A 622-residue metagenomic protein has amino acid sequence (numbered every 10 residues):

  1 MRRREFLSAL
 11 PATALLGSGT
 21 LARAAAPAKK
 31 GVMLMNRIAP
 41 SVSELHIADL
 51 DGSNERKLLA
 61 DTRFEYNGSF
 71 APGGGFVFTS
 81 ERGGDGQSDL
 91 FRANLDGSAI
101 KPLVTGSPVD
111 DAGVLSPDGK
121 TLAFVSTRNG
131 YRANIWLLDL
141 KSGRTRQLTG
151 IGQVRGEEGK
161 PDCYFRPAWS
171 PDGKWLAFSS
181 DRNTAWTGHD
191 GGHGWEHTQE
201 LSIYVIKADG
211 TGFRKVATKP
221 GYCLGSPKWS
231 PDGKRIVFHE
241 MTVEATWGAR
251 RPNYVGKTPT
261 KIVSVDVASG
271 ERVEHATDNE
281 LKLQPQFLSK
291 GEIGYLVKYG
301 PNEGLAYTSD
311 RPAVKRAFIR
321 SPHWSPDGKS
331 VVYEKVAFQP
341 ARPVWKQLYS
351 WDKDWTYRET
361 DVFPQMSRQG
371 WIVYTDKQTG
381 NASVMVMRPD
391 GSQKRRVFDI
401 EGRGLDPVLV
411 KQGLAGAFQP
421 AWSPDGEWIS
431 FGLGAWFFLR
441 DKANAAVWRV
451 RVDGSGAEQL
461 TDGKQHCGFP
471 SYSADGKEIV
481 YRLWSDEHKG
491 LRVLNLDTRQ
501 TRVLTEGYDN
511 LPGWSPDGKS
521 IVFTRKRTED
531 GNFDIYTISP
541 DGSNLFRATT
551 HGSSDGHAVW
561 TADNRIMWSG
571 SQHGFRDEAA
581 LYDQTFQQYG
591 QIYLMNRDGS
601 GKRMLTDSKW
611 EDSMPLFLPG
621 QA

Functional and structural regions predicted by a protein language model:
M1, S18-M35: C-terminal segment of N-terminal export signals and the immediately downstream linker at the start of the mature
E5-R23: N-terminal export signals
A28-K29, A71-G73, P117-D118, P171-D172 (+9 more regions): Residue-level detector of Asp-centered blade-edge/turn motifs that repeat once per structural unit in beta-propeller
M33, F76, L122, L176 (+8 more regions): Hydrophobic beta-strand positions that form the internal "hydrophobic ladder" of WD40/Gbeta-like beta-propeller blades
R37-E44, L59-R63, T79-F91, V104-V109 (+21 more regions): A flexible loop/linker signature enriched in serine peptidases of the S9 family
D49-S53, N94-S98, D139-G143, K207-T211 (+7 more regions): Short loop/turn segments that connect beta-strands within beta-propeller blades
G601-A622: Blade-level signature of beta-propeller repeat domains, shared across WD40, Kelch, NHL, RCC1 and BNR/Asp-box propellers
